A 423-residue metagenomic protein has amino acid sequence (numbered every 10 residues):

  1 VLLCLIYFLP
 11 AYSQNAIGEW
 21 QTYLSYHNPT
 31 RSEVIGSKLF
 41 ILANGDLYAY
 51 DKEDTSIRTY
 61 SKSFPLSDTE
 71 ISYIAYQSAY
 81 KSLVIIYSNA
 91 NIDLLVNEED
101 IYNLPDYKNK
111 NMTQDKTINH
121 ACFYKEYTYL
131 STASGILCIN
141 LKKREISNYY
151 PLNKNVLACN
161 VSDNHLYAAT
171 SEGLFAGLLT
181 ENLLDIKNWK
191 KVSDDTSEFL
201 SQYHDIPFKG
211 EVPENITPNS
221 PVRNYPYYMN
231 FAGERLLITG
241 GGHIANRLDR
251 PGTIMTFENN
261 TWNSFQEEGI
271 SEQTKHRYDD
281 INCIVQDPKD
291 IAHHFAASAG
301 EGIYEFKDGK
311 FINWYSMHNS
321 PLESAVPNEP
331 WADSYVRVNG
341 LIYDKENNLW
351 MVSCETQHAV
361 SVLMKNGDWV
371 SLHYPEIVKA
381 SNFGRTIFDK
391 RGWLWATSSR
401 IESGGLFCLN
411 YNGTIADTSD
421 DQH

Functional and structural regions predicted by a protein language model:
V1-Y7: Bacterial N-terminal signal peptides
S13-H423: Carboxylate-rich, polar loop motifs that coordinate divalent cations or form catalytic acidic clusters
